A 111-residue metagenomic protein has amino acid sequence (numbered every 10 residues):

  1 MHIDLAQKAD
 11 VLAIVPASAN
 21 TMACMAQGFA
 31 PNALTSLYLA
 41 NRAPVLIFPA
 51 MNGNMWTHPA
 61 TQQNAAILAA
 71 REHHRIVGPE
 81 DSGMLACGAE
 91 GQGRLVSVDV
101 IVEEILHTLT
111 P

Functional and structural regions predicted by a protein language model:
M1-N32, S36-L46, G53-P111: A cross-family phosphate/adenosyl-ligand binding-site feature
